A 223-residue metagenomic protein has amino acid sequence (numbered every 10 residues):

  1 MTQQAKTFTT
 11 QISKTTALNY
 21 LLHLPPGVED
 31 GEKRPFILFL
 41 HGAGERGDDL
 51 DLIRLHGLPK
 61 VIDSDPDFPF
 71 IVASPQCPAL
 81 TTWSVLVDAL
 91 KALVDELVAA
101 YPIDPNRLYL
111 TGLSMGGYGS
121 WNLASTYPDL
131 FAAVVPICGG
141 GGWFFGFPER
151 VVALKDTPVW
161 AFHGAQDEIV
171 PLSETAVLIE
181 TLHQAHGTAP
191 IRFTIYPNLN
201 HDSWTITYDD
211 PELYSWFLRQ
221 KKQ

Functional and structural regions predicted by a protein language model:
M1-F36, F70, T111-L113, Y118 (+5 more regions): A domain-start/cap signature at the N-terminus of enzymes
P26-E32, P78-M115, P128-L130: Gly/Ser-rich "nucleophile elbow"/oxyanion-hole loop immediately N-terminal to the catalytic nucleophile in hydrolases
E32-K33, D48-L52, S84-V87, L123 (+3 more regions): Short, solvent-exposed loop/turn and secondary-structure capping segments
R34-F36, L40-K91: Active-site machinery of serine-nucleophile hydrolases
G42-R46, P78-T82, S114-Y118, G140-W143 (+2 more regions): Solvent-exposed loop/turn segments at secondary-structure junctions within structured extracellular/periplasmic domains
D65-D67, A100-P102, D129-L130, H183-T188: Short helix-capping segments at alpha-helix termini
A99-A100, N106-A153: Primarily recognizes the serine-hydrolase "nucleophile elbow" in alpha/beta-hydrolase and SGNH/GDSL folds
A132-S215: The feature captures the conserved acid-bearing segment of alpha/beta-hydrolase catalytic domains
